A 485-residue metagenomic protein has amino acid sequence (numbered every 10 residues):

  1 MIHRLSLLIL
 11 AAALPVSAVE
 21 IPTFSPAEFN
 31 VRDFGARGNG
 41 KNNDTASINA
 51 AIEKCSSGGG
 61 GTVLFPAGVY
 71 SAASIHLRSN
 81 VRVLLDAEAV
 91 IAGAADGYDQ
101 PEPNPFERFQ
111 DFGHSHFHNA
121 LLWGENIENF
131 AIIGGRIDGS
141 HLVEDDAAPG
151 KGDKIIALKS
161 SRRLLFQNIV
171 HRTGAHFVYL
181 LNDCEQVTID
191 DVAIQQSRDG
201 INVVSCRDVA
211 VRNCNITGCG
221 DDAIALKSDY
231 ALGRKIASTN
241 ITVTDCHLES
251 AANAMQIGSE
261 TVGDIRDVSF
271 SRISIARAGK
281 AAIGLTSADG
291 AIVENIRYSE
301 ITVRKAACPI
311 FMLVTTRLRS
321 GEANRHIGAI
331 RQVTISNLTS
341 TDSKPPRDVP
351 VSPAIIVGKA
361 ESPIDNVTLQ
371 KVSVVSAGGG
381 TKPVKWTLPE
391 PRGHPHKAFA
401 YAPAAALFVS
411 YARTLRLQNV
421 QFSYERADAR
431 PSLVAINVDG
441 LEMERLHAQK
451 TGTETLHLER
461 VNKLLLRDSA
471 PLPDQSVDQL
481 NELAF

Functional and structural regions predicted by a protein language model:
M1-L8: Sec-dependent signal peptide recognition, specifically the positively charged N-region followed immediately by
L8-A11, T62: Short coil-to-helix leader/linker segments, especially the first N-terminal amphipathic alpha-helix with its helix
A13-P15: N-terminal signal peptide c-region/cleavage motif recognized by signal peptidases
S17-F485: Extracellular/periplasmic carbohydrate-active domains that bind, remodel, or depolymerize complex polysaccharides
